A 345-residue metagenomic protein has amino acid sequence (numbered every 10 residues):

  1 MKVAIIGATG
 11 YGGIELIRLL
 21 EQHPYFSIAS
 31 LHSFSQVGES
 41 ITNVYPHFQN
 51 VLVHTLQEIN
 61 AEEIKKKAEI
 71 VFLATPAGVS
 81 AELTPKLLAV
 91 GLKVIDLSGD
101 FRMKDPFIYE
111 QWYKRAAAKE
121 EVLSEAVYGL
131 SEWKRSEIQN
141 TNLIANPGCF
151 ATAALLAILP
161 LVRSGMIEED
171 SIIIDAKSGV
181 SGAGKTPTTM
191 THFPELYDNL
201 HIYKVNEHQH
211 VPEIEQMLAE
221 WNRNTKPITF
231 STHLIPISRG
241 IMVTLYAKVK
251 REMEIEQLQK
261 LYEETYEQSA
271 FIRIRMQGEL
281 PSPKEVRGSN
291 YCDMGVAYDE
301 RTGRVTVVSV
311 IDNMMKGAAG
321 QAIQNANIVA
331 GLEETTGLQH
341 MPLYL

Functional and structural regions predicted by a protein language model:
M1-D198, Y203-V205, A297-E300, Y344-L345: N-terminal Rossmann-like NAD(P) cofactor-binding subdomain of oxidoreductases, focused on the glycine-rich
I17, L155-V162, V211-E215, E263 (+2 more regions): Predominant activation on well-ordered alpha-helical scaffold segments within soluble catalytic domains
S27-E62, E169-A176, V180-V307: C-terminal substrate-binding/catalytic lobe of Rossmann-fold NAD(P)-dependent oxidoreductases
A145, T306-S309: Short pre-catalytic strand/loop immediately N-terminal to key active-site residues, enriched for Gly-Thr
P160-S164, K248, I328-L332: Active-site catalytic microenvironments for nucleophilic, acid-base chemistry
L234-P236, I311-G317: Glycine-rich phosphate/pyrophosphate-binding beta-alpha loops
I323-L345: C-terminal lid/capping helical subdomain adjacent to the catalytic/cofactor pocket in oxidative enzymes
